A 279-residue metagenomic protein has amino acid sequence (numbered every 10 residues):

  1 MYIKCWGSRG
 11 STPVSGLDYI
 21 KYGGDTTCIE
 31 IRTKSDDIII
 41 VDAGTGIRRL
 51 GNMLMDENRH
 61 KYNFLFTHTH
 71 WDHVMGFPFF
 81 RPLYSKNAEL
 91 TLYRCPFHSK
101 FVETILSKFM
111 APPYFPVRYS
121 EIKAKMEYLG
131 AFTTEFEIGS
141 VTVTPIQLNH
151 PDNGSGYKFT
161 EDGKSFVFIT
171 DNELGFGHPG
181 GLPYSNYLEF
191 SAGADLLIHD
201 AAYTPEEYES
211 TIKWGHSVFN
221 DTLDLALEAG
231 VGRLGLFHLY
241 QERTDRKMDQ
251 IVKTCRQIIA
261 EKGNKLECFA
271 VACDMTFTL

Functional and structural regions predicted by a protein language model:
M1-V167, G175-H178, L188, D245-L279: Binuclear metal-dependent hydrolase catalytic cores
A43, N172, A201: Residues immediately flanking
H68, D171, H238: Active-site glycine-centered loops adjacent to acidic/histidine catalytic or metal-binding residues that shape
S165, F176-L266: Cap/insert and terminal regions of metallo-dependent hydrolase folds
